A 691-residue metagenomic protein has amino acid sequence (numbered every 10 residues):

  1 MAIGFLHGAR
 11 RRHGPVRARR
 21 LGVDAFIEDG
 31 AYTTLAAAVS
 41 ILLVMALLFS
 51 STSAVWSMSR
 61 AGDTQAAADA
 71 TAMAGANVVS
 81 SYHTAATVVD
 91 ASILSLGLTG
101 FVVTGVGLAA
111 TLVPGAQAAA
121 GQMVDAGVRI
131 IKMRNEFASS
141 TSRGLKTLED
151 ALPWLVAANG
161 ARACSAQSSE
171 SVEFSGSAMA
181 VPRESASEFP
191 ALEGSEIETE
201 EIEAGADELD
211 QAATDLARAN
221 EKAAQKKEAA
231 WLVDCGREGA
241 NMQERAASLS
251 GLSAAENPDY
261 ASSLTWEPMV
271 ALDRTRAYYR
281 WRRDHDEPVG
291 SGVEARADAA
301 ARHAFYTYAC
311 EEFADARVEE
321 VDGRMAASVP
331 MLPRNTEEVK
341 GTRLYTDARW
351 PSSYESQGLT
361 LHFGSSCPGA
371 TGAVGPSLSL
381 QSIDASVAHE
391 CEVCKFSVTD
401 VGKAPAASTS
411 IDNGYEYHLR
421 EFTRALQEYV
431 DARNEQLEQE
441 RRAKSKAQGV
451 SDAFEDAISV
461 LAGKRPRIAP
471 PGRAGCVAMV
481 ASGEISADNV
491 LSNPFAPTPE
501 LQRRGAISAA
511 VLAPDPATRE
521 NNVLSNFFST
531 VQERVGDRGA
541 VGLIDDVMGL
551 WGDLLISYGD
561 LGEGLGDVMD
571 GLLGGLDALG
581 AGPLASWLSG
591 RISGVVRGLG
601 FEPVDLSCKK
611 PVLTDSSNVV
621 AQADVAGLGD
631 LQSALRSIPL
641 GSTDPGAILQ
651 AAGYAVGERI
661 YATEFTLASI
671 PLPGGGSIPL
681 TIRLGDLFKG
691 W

Functional and structural regions predicted by a protein language model:
I3-V106: Alpha-helical assembly-interface signal, strongest on the long, hydrophobic N-terminal helix that forms
H7, R12-H13, R19, A25 (+9 more regions): Proteins with a high burden of low-complexity, intrinsically disordered sequence enriched in S/T/G/P/A and R, requiring
T71, Q381, H389-C391, S397: Generic structural signal for buried aliphatic residues
A74, V78, V393-D400: Structured segments of extracytoplasmic/periplasmic soluble domains in secreted or envelope-associated proteins
V88, G375-S377: Surface-exposed beta-strand edges and their flanking turn/coil or helix-capping segments
L94-G375, S382, K395-W691: Long, compositionally biased low-complexity segments
F363, V387-E390: Short metal-coordination and nucleic-acid-contact micro-motifs, chiefly zinc-binding Cys/His arrays
